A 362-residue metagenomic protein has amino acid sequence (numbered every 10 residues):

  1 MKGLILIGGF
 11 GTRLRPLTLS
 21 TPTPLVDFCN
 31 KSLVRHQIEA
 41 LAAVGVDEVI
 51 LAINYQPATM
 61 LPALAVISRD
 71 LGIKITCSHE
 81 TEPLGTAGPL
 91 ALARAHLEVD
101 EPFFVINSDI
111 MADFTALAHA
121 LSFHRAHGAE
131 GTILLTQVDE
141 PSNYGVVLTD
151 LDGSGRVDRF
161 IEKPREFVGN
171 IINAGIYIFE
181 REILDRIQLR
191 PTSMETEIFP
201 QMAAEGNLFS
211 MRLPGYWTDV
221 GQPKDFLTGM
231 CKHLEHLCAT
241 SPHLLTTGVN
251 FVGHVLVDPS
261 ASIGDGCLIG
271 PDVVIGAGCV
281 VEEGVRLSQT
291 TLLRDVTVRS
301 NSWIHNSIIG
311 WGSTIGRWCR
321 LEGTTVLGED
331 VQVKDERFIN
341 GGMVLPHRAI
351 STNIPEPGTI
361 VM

Functional and structural regions predicted by a protein language model:
K2-I5, R13, D27, K31-S108 (+6 more regions): Conserved N-terminal catalytic core of the sugar/cofactor nucleotidyltransferase
P16-L19, K163: Conserved catalytic-core motifs of eukaryotic protein kinase domains, centered on the activation segment
E101-F104, M111-A112, A118-R125, T136-P141 (+1 more regions): Catalytic-core segments of class I nucleotidyltransferases/pyrophosphorylases that form NMP-activated intermediates
V147-D152: Extended acidic/charged loop-beta regions that coordinate divalent cations and stabilize anionic phosphate/carboxylate
N173-I176, R190, G253, P271 (+2 more regions): Glycine/small-residue-rich pyrophosphate-binding loop that anchors the diphosphate of NDP-sugar donors
A203-D295: Extended, small-residue-rich solenoid/repeat segments and analogous flexible loops that form exposed scaffolds
E283-M362: Glycine-rich hexapeptide-repeat left-handed beta-helix
